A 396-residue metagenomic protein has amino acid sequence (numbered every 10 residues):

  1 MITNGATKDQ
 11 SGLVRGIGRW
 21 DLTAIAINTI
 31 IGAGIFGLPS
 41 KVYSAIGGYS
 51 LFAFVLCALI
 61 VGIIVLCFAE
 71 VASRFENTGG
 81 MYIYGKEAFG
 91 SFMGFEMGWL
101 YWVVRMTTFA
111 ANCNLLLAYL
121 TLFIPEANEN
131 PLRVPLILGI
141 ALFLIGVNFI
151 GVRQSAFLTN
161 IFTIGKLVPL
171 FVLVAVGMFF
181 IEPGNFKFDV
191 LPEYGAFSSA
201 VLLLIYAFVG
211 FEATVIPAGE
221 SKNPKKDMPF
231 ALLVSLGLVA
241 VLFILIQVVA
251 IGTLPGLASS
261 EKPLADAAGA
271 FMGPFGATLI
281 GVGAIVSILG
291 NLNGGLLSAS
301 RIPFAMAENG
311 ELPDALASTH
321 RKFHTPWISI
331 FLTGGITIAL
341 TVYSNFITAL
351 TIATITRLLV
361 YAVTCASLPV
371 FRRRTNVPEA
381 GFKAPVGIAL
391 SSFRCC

Functional and structural regions predicted by a protein language model:
M1-L38, S44-Y49, G62-L66, N77-T78 (+3 more regions): Membrane-interface "cap" regions at the ends of multi-pass membrane proteins
A6-L13, S50-L51, V55, A127-P135 (+1 more regions): Helix-loop-helix junctions that connect adjacent transmembrane segments in multi-pass membrane transporters
V14, I27, I35-N130, L136 (+2 more regions): Extracellular loop-to-transmembrane helix junctions
F36, N77, L100-L115, F208 (+3 more regions): Membrane-helix boundary/coupling elements in multi-pass transport proteins
S40-I46, L51, L115-R133, V152-T163 (+2 more regions): Transmembrane helix-loop boundary segments of multi-pass membrane transporters
F54-C57, F123-V152, L167-V174, A207 (+2 more regions): Transmembrane alpha-helical segments of multi-pass small-molecule transport proteins
I83-Y84, G90, T121-A127, V201 (+3 more regions): TM-loop-TM module centered on a large, flexible mid-protein loop between adjacent transmembrane helices in multi-pass
L158, L191, A315-W327, Y361-C396: C-terminal membrane-solvent junction of multi-pass transporters and transport-like membrane proteins
